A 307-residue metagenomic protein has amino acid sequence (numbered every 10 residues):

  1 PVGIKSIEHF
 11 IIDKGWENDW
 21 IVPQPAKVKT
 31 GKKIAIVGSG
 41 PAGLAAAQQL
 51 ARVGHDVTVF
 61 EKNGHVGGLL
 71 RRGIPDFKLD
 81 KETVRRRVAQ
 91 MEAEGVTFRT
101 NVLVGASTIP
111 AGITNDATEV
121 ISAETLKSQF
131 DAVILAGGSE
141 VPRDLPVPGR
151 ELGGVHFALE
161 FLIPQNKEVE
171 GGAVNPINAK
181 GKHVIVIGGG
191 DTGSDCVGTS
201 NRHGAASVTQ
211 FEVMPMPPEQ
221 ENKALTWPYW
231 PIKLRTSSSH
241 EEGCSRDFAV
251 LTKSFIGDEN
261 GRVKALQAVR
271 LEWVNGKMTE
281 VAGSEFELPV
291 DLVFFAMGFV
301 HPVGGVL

Functional and structural regions predicted by a protein language model:
P1: Local cysteine-cluster metal-coordination motifs and their immediate loop/turn environment, predominantly Fe-S cluster
I7, I11-V28, A89-T100, P142-H203: Glycine-rich dinucleotide-binding loop and its adjacent helix/turn
D19-V37, R71-R72, T100-V104, T108 (+4 more regions): Ferredoxin-like iron-sulfur electron-transfer modules
K33-T58, T192-H203: N-terminal Rossmann-like FAD-binding beta1-loop-alpha1 element of flavoenzymes
S39, K62, G189, E212-M216 (+1 more regions): Cofactor-binding loop segments of dinucleotide-utilizing enzymes, especially the Rossmann-like FAD- and NAD(P)+-binding
A42, G64-H65, E140, T192 (+1 more regions): Conserved Rossmann-like nucleotide-cofactor binding loop
H55-R71, V208-P218: Glycine-rich FAD pyrophosphate-binding loop
E82-D144, R150, E160, N166-A173 (+1 more regions): A Rossmann-like FAD-binding core segment of flavoenzymes
